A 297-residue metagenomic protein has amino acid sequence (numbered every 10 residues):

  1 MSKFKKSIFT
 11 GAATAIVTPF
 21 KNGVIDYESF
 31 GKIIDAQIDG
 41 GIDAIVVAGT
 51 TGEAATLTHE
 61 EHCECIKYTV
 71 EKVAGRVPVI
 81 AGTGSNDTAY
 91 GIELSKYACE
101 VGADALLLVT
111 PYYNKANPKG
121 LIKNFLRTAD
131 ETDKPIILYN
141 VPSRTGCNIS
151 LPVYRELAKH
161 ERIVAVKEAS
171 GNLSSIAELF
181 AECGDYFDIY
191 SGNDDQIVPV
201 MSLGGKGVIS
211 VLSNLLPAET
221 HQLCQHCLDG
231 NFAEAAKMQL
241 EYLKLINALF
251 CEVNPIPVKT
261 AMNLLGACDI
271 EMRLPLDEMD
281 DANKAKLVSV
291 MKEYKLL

Functional and structural regions predicted by a protein language model:
S2-T14, T18-N148: Active-site beta->alpha loop and helix N-cap motifs at the rims of alpha/beta catalytic domains
F4, I66-A74, K96-C99, A129-D130 (+5 more regions): Surface-exposed amphipathic alpha-helices with a cationic face
F9, F30, H62, I66 (+8 more regions): A general structural signal for well-ordered alpha-helical segments in protein cores
I16, G49, T110-P111, A169-S170 (+3 more regions): Short secondary-structure boundary segments
I25, D195-L297: Structured C-terminal cap/extension of enzyme domains
G31-I34, L151, K284-M291: Short, amphipathic alpha-helical "lid/cap" segments that border enzyme active or binding sites
T83-N86, S170-S174, G192-D195, L215 (+1 more regions): Short beta->alpha linker loops
A103-A105, Y112-A116, L121-K206: Ligand/cofactor pocket segment of small-molecule handling proteins
